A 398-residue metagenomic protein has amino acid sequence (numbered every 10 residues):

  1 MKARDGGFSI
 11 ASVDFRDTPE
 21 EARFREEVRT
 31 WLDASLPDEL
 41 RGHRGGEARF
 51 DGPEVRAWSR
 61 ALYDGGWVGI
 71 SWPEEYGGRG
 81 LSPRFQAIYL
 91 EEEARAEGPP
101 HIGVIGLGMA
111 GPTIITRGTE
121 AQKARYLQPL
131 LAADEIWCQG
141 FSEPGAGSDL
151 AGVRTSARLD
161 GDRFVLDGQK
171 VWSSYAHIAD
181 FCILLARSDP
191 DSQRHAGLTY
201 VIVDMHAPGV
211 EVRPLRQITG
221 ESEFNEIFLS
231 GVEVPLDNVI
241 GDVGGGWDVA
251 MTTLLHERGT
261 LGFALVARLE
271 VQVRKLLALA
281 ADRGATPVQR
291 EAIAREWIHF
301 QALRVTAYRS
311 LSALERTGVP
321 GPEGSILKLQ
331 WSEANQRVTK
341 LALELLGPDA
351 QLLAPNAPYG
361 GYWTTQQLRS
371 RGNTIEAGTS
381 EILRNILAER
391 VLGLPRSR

Functional and structural regions predicted by a protein language model:
L40-R49, G284-R290, Q301-N356: C-terminal helix-coil-helix/basic helical segment that borders enzyme active sites and/or dimer interfaces and provides
R56-D134, Y175-F181, F300, L314-P322 (+3 more regions): Internal helix-loop-helix
I88-Y89, M109, W247-T252, H256-R258 (+2 more regions): Glycine-rich phosphate/cofactor-binding loops in nucleotide/flavin-utilizing enzymes
A133-F141, L185: A short, Trp-centered hydrophobic/proline-enriched beta-strand micro-motif
T155-R158: A structural signal for short hydrophobic beta-strand segments in well-ordered beta-sheet cores
R163, D167-R213: A short core secondary-structure module
V171-A176, I218-T219, G372-A377: Glycine-rich phosphate/pyrophosphate-binding beta-alpha loops
V210-V305, N373: Glycine-rich beta->alpha junctions and the first turn(s) of the following alpha-helix
